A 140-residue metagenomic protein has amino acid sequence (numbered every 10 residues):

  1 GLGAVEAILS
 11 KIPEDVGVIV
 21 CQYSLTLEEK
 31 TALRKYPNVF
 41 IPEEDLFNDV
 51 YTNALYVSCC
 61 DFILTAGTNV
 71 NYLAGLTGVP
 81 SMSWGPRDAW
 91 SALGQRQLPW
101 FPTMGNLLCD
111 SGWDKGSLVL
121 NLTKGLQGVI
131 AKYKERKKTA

Functional and structural regions predicted by a protein language model:
G1-A4: Charged helix-capping and loop-helix junction motifs
A7-N48: Catalytic donor nucleotide-activated moiety binding site of glycosyltransferases and closely related
G17, F62, G78-M82: Proline-centered loop/turn at the N-terminus of a beta-strand
C21, A66-G67: Replace "coordinates the UDP/GDP/TDP-sugar" with "coordinates nucleotide-activated sugar donors
L25-T26, N69-N71: Alpha-helix capping/helix-boundary segments
T31-N38, P42-E43, Y72-R136: Nucleotide-sugar donor-binding patch of glycosyltransferase catalytic domains
S58-L64: Acidic donor-binding loop of glycosyltransferase active sites
